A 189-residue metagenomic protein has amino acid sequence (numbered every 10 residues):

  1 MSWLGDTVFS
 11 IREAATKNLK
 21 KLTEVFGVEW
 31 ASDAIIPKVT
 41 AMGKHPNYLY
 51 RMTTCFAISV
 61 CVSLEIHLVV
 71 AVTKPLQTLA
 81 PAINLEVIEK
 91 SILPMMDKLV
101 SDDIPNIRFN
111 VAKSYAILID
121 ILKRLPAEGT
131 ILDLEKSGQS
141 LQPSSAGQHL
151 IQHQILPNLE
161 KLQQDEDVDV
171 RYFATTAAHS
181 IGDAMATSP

Functional and structural regions predicted by a protein language model:
M1-L4, E29-G43, S63, E86-V100 (+2 more regions): HEAT/HEAT-like alpha-solenoid repeats
W3-L4, N18-F26, M42-G43, A57-V62 (+5 more regions): Hydrophobic residues within the alpha-helices of tandem HEAT/HEAT-like
T7-V8, P46-N47, L64-E65, D103-I104 (+1 more regions): Short inter-helical turns and helix N-cap capping residues of alpha-solenoid HEAT/ARM repeat scaffolds
I11, L19-L22, A31, I35 (+10 more regions): Fold-core signature of tandem repeat domains
Y50, C55-V69: Short, compositionally biased segments
G147, L156-N158, D165-I181: Ankyrin-repeat TPLH-centered helix-turn motif and closely related helix/turn capping elements of eukaryotic
